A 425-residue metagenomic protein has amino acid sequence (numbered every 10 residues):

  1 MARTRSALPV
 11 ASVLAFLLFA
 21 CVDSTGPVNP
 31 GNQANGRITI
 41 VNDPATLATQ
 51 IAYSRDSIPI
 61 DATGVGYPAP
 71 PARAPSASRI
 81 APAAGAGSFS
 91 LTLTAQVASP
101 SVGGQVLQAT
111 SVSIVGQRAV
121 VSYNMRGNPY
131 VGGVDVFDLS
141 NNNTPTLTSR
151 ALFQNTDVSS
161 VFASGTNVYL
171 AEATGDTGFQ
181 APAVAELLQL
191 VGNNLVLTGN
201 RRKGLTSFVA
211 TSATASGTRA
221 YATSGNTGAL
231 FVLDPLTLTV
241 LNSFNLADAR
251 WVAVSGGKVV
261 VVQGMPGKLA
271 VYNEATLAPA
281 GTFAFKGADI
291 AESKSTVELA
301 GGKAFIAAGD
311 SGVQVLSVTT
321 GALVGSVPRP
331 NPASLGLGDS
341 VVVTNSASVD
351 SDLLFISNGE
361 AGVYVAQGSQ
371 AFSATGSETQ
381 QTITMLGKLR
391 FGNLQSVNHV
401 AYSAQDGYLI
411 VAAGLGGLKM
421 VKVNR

Functional and structural regions predicted by a protein language model:
M1-V10: Bacterial N-terminal signal peptides that target proteins for export
L17-A20: C-terminal motif of bacterial Sec signal peptides marking the signal peptidase cleavage site
V22-R425: Feature marking well-ordered beta-strand scaffolds used for ligand recognition
